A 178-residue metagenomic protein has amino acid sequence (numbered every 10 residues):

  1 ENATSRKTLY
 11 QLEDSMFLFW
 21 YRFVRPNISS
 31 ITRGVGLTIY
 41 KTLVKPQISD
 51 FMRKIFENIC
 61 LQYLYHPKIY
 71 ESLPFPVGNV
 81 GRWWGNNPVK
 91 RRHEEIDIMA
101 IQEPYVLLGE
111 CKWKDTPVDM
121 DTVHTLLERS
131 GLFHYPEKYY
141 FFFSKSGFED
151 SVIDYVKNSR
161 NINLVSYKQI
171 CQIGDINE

Functional and structural regions predicted by a protein language model:
E1-L9: Short, Lys/Arg-rich nucleic-acid/phosphate-binding segment
T8-E178: A cross-kingdom feature that marks ATP-driven nucleic-acid transaction machinery
